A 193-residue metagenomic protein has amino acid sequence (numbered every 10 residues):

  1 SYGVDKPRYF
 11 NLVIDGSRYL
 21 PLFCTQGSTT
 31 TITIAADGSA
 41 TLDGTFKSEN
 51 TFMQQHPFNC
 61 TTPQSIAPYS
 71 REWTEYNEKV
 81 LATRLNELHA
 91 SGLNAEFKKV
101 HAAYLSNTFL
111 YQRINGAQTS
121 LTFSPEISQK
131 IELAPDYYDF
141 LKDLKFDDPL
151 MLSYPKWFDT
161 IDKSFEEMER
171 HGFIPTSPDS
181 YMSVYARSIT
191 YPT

Functional and structural regions predicted by a protein language model:
S1-F97, Y104: A non-transmembrane, solvent-exposed segment enriched in polar/low-complexity residues
F10-L12, S106-Y111, T193: Short, hydrophobic/proline-enriched secondary-structure or compact coil segments at domain edges
Q64, P68-K79, V100, S128 (+4 more regions): Alpha-helix boundary/N-cap detector
E87, T108, F140: Residues that form generic nucleotide/phosphate-binding pockets
L88, G92, F97, R113-S124: Long, hydrophobic, amphipathic alpha-helical segments used as structural scaffolds
A102-Q112, G116-Q118: Long, leucine/valine-rich, helix-dominated scaffolding and oligomerization segments
L121-L141, P178-S188, P192: Alpha-helical repeat scaffolds
K145-T193: Long, charge-rich alpha-helical interaction segments
